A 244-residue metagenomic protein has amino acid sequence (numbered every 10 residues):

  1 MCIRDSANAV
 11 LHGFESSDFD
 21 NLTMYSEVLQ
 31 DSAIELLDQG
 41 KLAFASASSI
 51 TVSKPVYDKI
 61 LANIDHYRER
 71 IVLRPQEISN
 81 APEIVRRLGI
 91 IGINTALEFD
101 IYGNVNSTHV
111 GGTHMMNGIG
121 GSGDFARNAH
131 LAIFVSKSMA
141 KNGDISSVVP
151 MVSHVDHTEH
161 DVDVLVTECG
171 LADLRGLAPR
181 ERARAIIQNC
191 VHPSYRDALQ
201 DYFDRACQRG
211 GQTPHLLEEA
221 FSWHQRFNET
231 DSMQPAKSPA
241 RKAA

Functional and structural regions predicted by a protein language model:
M1-I3: Short, small-residue-biased leader/transition segments that mark boundaries at the very start of proteins
D5-A244: Conserved phosphate- and dinucleotide-binding cores of soluble alpha/beta proteins, encompassing both enzyme active
